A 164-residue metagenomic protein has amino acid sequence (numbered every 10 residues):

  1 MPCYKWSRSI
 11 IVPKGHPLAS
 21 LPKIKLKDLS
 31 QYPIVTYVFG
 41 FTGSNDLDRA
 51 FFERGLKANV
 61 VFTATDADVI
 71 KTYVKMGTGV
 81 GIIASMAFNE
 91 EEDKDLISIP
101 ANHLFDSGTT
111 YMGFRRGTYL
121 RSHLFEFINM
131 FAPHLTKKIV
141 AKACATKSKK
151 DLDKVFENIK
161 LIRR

Functional and structural regions predicted by a protein language model:
M1-I34: Flexible hinge/capping segments at coil-to-helix
M1-P2, L18, K25-K27, F52 (+2 more regions): Short secondary-structure boundary/capping segments
M1-S9, G81, S85-M86, K94-S107: Short beta-strand->loop
I11, T36-Y37, T63, G81 (+1 more regions): Active-site-adjacent beta-strand anchor residues
A19, S98-A141, T146-K147: A late-sequence structural motif
G40-S98, K154-R163: Hydrophobic hinge/microswitch elements
K138-R164: Intrinsically disordered, low-complexity acidic/proline-/asparagine-rich linker or regulatory tail/stalk regions
